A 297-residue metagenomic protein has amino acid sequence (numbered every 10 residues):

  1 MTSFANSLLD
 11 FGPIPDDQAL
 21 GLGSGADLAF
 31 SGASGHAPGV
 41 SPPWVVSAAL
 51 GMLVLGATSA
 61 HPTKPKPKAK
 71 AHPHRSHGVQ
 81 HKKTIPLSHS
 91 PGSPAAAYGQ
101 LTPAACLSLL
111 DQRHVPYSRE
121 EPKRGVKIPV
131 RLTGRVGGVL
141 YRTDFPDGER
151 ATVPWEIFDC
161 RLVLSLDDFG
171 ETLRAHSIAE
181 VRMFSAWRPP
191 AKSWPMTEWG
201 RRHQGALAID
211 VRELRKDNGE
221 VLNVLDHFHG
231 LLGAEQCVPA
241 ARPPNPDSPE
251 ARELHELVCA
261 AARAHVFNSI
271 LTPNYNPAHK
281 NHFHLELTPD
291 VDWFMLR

Functional and structural regions predicted by a protein language model:
T2-R113: N-terminal secretory targeting signals
K66, H74-K83, L107, Y117-S118 (+5 more regions): Catalytic cores and adjacent binding grooves of peptidoglycan-active enzymes
G92-M183: Active-site acidic/histidine clusters and adjacent loop/turn architecture that either coordinate catalytic ions
R161-D167, S193-P195, H265-F267: A Trp-anchored, charged/polar loop motif used as the substrate-binding/catalytic surface of acyl/ester-handling
G170-A206: Active-site-adjacent substructure of cysteine-protease-like catalytic cores
